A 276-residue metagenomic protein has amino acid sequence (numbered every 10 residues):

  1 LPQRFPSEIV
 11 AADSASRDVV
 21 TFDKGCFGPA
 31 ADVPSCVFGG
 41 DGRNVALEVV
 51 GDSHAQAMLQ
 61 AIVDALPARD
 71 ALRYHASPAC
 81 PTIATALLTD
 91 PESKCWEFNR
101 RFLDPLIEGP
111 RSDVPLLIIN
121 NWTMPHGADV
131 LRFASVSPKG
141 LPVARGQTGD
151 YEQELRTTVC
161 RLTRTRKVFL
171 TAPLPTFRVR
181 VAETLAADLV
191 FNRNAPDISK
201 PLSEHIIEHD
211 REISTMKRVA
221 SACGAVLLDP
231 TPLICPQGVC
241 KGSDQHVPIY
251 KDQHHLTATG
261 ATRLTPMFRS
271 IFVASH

Functional and structural regions predicted by a protein language model:
L1-H276: Extracellular/periplasmic envelope-modification machinery, especially enzymes that add or remove acyl/ester groups on
